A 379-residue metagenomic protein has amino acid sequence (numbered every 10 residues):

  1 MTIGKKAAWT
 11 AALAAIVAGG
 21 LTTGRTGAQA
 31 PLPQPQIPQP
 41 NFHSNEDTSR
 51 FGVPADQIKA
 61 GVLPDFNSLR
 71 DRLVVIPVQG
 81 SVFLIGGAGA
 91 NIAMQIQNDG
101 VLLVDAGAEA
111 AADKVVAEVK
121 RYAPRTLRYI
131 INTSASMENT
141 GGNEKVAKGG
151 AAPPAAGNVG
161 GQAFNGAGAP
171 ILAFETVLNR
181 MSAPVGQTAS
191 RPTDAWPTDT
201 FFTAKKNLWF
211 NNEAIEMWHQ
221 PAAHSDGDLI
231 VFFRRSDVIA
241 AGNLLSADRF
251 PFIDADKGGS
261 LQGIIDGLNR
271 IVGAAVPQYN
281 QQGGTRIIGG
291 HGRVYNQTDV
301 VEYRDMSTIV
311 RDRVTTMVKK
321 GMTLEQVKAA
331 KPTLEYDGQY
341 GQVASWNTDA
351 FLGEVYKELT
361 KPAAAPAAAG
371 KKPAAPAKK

Functional and structural regions predicted by a protein language model:
M1-A12, T23: Bacterial N-terminal signal peptides that target proteins for export
A14-A15, T26: Cleavable N-terminal signal peptides
G24-D65, A152-A155, P277-G284, R293-K379: Accessory terminal helices/loops
L73-E118, L229-N243: Conserved beta-strand hairpin/beta-sheet module of binuclear metal-dependent hydrolase folds, prominently
S81, Q95, D105, V119 (+10 more regions): Divalent metal-coordination and catalytic microenvironments
N98-L102, A110-A169: Active-site metal-binding motif and surrounding structural segment of the metallo-beta-lactamase
G100-V101, A108-A110, N207, A214 (+1 more regions): Metallo-beta-lactamase
N165-G168, L172-P221, S225-D226, R234-R235 (+2 more regions): Metallo-beta-lactamase
